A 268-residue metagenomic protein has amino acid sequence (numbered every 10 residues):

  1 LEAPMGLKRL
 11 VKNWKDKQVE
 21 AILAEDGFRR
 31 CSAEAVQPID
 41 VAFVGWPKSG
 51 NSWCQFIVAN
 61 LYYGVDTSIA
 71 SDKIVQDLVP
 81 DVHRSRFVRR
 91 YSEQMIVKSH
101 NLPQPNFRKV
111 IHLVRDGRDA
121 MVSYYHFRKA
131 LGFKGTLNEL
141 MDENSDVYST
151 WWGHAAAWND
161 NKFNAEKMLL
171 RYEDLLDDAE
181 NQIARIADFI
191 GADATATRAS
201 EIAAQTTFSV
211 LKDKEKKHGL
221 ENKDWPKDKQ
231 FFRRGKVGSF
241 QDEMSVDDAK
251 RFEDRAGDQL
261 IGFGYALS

Functional and structural regions predicted by a protein language model:
A3-L170, E180, P226, F231-S268: PAPS-dependent sulfotransferase catalytic domain
Y62-G64, E180-A194: Non-catalytic, well-ordered alpha-helical segments in soluble enzyme domains
L175-D178: Acidic, metal-coordinating catalytic cores used for nucleic-acid/nucleotide bond scission and strand-transfer chemistry
D188, A204, I261: Short polybasic/polar patches that bind polyanions
G191-E201, L267-S268: Short, surface-exposed acidic
A204-D228: Short acidic/His-enriched helical or mixed secondary-structure segments at domain edges of catalytic enzymes and some
